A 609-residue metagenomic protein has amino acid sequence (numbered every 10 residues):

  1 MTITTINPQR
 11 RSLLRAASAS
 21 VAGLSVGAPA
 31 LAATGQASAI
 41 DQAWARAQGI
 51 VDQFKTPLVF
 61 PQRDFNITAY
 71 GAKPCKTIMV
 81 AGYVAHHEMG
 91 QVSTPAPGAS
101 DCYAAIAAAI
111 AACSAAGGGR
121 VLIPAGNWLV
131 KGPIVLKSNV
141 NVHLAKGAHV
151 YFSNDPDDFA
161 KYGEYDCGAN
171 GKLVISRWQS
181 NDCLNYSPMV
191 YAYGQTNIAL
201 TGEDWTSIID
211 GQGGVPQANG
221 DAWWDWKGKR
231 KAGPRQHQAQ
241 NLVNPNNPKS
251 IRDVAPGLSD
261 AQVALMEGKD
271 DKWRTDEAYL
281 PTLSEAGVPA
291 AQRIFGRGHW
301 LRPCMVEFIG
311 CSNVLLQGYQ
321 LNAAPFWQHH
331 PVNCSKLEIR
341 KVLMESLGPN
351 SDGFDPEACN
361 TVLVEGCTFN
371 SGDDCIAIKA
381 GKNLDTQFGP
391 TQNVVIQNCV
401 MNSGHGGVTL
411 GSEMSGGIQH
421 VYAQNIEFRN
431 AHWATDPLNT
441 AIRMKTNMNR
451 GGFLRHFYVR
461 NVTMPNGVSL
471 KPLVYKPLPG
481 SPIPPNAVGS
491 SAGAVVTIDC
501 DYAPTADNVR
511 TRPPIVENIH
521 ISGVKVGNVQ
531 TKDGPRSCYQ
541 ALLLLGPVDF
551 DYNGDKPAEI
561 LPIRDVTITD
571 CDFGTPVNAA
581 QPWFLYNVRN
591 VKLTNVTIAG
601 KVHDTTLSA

Functional and structural regions predicted by a protein language model:
M1-N141, A145-G310, Q317, F326 (+6 more regions): Extracellular "leader-to-stem" segments immediately downstream of a signal peptide or signal-anchor in secreted/lumenal
P61, C75, G82-Y83, Y103 (+20 more regions): Asp-box/BNR beta-propeller blade signature and adjacent active/binding-site loops in extracellular glycan-interacting
A96-S100, H330, S351, D355 (+8 more regions): Alpha-helix capping and helix-loop boundary segments enriched in small/acidic/polar residues
G118, K131-G132, S153-D155, Q212-V215 (+12 more regions): Short glycine/acidic-rich loop motifs that flank beta-strands on beta-rich extracellular proteins
G126-W128, N139-N141, G147, D155 (+7 more regions): An acidic- and aromatic-residue-enriched active-site/binding cleft used to recognize and process polar
K146-G147, T196-S207, S312-N322, S335-S346 (+9 more regions): Right-handed parallel beta-helix
R302, G310, N333, N350 (+9 more regions): Exposed loop/turn and edge beta-strand positions of beta-sandwich/beta-sheet ligand-binding modules
W433-A609: Extracellular beta-rich repeat passengers
